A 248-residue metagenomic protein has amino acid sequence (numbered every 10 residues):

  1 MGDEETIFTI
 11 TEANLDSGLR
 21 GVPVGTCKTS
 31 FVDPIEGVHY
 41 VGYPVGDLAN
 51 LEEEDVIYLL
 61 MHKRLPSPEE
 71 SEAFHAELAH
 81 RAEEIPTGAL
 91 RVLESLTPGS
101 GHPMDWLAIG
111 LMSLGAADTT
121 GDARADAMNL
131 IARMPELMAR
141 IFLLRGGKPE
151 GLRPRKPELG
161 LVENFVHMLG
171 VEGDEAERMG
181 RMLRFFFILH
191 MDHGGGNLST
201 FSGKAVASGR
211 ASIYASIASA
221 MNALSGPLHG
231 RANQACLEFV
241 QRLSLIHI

Functional and structural regions predicted by a protein language model:
M1-I246: Hydrophobic alpha-helical bundle cores within soluble ligand-binding/oligomerization subdomains
